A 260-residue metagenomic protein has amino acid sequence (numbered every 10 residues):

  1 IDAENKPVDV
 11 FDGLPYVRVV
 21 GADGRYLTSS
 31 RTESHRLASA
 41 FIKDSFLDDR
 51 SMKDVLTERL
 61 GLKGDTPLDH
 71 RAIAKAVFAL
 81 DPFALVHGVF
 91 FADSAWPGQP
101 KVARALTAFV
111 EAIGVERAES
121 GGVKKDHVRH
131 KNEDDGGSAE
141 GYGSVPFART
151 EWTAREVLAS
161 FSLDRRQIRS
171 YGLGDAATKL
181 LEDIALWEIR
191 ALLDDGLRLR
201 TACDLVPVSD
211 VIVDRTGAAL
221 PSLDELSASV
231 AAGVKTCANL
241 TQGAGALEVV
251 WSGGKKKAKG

Functional and structural regions predicted by a protein language model:
D2-G260: Basic polyanion-binding and macromolecular-assembly surfaces
